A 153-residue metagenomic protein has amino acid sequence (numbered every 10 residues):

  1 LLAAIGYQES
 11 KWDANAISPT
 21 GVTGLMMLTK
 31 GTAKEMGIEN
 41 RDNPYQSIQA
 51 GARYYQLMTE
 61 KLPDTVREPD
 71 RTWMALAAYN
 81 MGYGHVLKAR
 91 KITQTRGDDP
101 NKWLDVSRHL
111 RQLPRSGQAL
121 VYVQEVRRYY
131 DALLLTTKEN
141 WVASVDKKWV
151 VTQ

Functional and structural regions predicted by a protein language model:
L1-Q153: Catalytic glycan-binding domains that act on GlcNAc-containing polysaccharides
